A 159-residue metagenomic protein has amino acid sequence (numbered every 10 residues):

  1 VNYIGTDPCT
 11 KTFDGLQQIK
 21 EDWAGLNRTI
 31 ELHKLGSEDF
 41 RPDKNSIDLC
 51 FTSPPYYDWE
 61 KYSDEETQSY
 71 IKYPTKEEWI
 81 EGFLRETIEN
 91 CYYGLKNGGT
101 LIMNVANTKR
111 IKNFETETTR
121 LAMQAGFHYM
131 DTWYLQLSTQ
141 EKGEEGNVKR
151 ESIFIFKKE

Functional and structural regions predicted by a protein language model:
V1-E159: Class I S-adenosyl-L-methionine-dependent methyltransferase catalytic core
